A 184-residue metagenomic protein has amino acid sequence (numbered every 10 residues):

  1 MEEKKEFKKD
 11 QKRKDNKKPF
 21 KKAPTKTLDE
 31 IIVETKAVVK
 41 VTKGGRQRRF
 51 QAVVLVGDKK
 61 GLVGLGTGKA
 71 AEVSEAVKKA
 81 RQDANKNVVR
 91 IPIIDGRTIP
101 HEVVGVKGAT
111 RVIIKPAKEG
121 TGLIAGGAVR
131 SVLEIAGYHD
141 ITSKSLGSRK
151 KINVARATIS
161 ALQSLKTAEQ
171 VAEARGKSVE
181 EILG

Functional and structural regions predicted by a protein language model:
M1-G184: Ribosome-associated RNA-binding proteins
